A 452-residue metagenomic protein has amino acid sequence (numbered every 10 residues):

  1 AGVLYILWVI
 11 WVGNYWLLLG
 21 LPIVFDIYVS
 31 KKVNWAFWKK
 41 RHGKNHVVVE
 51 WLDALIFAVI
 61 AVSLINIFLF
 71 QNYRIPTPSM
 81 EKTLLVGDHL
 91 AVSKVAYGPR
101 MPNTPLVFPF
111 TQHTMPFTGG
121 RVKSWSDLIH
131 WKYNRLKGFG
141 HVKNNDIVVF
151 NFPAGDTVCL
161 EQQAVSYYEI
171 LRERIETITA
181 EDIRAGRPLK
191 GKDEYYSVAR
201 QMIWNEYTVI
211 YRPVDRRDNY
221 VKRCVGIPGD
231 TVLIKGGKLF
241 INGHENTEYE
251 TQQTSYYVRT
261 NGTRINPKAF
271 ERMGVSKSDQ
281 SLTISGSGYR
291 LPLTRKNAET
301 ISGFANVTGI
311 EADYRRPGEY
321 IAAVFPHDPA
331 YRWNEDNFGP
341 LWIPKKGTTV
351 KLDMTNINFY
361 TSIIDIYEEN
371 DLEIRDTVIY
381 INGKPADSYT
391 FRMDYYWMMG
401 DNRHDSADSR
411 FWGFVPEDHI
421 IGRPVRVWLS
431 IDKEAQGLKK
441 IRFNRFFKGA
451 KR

Functional and structural regions predicted by a protein language model:
A1-R452: Extended hydrophobic leader/signal-anchor segments used for secretion and membrane insertion
